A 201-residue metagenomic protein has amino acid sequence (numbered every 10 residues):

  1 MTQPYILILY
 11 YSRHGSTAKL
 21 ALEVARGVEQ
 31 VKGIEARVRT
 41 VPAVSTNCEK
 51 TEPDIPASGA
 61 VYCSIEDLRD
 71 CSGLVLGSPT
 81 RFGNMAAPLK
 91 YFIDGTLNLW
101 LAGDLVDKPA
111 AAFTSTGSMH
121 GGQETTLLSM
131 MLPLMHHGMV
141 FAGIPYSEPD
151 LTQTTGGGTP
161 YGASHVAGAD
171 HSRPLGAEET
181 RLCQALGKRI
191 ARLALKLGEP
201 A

Functional and structural regions predicted by a protein language model:
M1-D104, V166-A201: N-terminal beta1-alpha1-beta2 submodule of the flavodoxin-like/Rossmannoid cofactor-binding fold
S16, L74, S78, N84 (+5 more regions): Gly/Ser/Thr-rich helix-start
V41-T46, G138-D170: Mobile beta-alpha loop/short-helix "lid" or hinge segments that flank ligand
D94-L97, L101, S118, H136 (+1 more regions): Alpha-helix boundary/capping detector
V106-G156: Short, glycine-/small-residue-rich phosphate/pyrophosphate-handling segment
L128, P160, A177: Glycine-rich phosphate-binding loop at the start of an alpha helix
